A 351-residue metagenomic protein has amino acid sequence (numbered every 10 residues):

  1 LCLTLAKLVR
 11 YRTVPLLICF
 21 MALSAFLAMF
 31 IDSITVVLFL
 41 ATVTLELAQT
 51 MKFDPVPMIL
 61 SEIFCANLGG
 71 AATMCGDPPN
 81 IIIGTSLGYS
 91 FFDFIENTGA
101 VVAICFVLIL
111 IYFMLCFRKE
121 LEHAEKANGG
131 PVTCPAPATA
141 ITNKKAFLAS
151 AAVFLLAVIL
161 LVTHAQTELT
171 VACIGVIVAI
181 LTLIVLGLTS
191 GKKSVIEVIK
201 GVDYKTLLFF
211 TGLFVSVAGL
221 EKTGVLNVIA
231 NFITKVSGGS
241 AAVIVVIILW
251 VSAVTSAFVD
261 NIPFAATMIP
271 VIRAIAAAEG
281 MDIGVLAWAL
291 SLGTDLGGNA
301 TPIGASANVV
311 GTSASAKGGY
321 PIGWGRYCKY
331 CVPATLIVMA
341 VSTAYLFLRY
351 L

Functional and structural regions predicted by a protein language model:
L1-C2, T35-E46, I59, T73-L87 (+5 more regions): Re-entrant/interfacial helical elements at transmembrane boundaries that shape and gate the permeation pathway
L1-D54, F209-E279: Membrane-embedded alpha-helical segments and adjacent helix-loop junctions characteristic of multi-pass solute
L1-L8, L45-T50, I184-I196, A316-G318: C-terminal ends of transmembrane helices
R12, L16, A25, M29 (+11 more regions): Transmembrane alpha-helical segments of multi-pass membrane transport proteins and ion-pumping complexes
T13-A25, K52-A71, A103, A241-T255 (+2 more regions): Alpha-helical transmembrane segments of multi-pass membrane proteins
V14-A22, V36, I59-L60, I95-G99 (+7 more regions): Hydrophobic alpha-helical transmembrane segments
E46-I141, D282, V309-Y345: Membrane-core helix-loop-helix motifs of multi-pass transport proteins
G99-N231, I322, Y330-L351: Hydrophobic transmembrane alpha-helices of multi-pass small-molecule transporters
